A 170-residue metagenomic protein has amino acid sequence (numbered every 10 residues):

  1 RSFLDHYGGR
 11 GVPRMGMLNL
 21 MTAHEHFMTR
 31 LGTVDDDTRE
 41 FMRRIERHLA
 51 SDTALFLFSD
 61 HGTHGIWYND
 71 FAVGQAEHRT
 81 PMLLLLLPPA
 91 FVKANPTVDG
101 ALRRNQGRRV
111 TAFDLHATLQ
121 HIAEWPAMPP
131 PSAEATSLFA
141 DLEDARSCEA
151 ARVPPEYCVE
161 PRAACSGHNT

Functional and structural regions predicted by a protein language model:
S2-G9, M21-E25, G32, R43-S51 (+2 more regions): Membrane-interface soluble catalytic domains
V12: Short acidic/histidine-rich motifs immediately flanking catalytic phosphotransfer sites in two-component signaling
M15-N19, L55-L57, L84-L85: Structural recognition of the beta-strand scaffold that forms the well-ordered cores of secreted hydrolase catalytic
D60: Active-site glycine-centered loops adjacent to acidic/histidine catalytic or metal-binding residues that shape
